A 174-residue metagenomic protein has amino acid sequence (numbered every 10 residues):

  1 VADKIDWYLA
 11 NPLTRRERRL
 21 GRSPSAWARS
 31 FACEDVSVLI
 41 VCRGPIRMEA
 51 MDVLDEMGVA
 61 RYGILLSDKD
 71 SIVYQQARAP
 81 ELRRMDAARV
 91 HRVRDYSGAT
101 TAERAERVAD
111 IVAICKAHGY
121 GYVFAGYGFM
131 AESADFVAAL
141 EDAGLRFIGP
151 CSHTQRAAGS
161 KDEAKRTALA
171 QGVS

Functional and structural regions predicted by a protein language model:
V1-S174: N-terminal beta-alpha lobe that positions the nucleotide/phosphoryl donor in ATP/NTP-coupled carboxylate activation
